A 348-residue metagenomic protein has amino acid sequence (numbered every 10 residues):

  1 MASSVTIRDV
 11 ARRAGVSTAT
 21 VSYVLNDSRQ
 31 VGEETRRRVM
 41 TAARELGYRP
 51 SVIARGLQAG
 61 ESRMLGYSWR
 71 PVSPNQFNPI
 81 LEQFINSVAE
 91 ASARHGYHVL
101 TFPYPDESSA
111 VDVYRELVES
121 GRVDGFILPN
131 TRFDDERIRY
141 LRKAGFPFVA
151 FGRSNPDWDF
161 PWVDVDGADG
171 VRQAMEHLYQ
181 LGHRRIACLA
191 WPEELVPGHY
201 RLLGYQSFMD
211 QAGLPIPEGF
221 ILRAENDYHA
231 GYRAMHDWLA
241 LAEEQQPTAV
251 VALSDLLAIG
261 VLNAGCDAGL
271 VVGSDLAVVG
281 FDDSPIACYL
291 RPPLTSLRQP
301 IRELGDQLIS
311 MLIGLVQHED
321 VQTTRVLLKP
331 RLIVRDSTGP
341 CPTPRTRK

Functional and structural regions predicted by a protein language model:
M1-R63, R345-R347: N-terminal helix-turn-helix DNA-binding module of bacterial transcription factors
T20, A59-P74, H177, R185-P192: Short beta-strand segments enriched in small/hydrophobic residues
L46-V113: Amphipathic helical "hinge" segments at domain boundaries
P71-Q83, T101-A110, V163-Q173, L189-D210 (+6 more regions): Hinge/beta->alpha junction and helix N-cap segments in small-molecule ligand-binding domains
A110-R122, Y232-E244: Short, well-structured alpha-helical segments in soluble
P129-D169, Q173, L256, D282-L294: Flexible loop/hinge segments that line or gate small-molecule binding clefts
A234-K348: Flexible loop/turn connectors
